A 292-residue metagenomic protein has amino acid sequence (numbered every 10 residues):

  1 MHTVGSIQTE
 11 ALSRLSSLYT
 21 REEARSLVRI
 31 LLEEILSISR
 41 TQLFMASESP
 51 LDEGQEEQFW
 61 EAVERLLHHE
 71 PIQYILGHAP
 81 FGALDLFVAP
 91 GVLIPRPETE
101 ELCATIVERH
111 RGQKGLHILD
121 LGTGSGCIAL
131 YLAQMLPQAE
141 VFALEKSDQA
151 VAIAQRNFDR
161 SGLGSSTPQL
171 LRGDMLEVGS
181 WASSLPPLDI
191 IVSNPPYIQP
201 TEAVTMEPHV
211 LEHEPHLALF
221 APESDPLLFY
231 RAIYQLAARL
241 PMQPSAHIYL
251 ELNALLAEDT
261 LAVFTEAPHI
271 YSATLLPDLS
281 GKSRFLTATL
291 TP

Functional and structural regions predicted by a protein language model:
M1-L43, E48: Non-catalytic accessory regions of SAM-dependent methyltransferases
L31, F158, N194, V210 (+2 more regions): Conserved RecA-like P-loop NTPase ATPase core
L32-E108: Conserved AdoMet
E98-T205, A232: Conserved SAM/SAH cofactor-binding pocket of Class I
Y197, T289-P292: C-terminal beta-strand of the catalytic ATP-binding
Y197-F229: Mobile active-site "lid"/loop adjacent to the S-adenosyl-L-methionine
E223-T289: Conserved Class I SAM-dependent methyltransferase catalytic core
